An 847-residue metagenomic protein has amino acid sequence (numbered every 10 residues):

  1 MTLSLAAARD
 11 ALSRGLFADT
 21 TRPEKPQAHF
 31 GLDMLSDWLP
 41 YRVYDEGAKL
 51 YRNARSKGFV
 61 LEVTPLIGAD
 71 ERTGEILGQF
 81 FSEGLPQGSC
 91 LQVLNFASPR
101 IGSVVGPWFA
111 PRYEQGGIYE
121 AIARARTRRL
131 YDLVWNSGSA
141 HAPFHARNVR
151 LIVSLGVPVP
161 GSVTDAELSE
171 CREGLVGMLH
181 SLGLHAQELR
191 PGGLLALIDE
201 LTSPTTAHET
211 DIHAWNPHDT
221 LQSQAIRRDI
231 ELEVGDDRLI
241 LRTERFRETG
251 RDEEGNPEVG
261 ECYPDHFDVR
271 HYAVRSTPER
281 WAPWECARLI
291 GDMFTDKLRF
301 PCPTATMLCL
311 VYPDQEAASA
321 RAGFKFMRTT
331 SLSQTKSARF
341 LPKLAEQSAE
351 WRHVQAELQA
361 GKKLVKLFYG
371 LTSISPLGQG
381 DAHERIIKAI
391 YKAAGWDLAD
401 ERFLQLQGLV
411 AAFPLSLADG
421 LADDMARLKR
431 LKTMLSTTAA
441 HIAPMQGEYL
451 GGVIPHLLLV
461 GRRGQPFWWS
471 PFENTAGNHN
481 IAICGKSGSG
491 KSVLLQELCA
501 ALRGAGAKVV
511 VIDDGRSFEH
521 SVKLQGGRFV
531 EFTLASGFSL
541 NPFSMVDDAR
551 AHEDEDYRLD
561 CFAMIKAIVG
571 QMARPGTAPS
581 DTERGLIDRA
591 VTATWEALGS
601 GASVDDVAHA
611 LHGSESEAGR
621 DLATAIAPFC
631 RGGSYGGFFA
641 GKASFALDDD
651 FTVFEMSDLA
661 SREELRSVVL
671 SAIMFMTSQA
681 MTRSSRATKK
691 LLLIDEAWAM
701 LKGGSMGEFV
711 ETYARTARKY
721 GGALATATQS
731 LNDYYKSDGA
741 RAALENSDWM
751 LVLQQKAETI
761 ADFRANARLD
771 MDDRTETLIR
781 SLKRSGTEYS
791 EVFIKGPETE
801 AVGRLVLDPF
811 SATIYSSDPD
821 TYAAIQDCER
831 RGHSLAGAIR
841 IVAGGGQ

Functional and structural regions predicted by a protein language model:
M1-P444: Extended, folded cores of ATP/NTP-driven motor/assembly subunits in large transport and secretion machines
L50-S56, V63-L66, T73-L85, V176 (+1 more regions): Glycine-rich phosphate-binding loop of nucleotide-binding enzymes
K57, V149, K508, D650 (+1 more regions): The start of beta-strands in P-loop NTPase/AAA+ ATPase cores
E75-P86, L298, W396, L409-F467 (+7 more regions): P-loop NTPase motor domains
S139-A142, R147, P471, E553-A608 (+2 more regions): P-loop NTPase motor core of the ASCE superfamily
H180, K392, R503, K523 (+1 more regions): Anion (oxyanion) recognition and catalysis
F472-S489, Q525-G527, M676-T682, A687 (+5 more regions): Short, flexible loop motifs at catalytic/binding sites
T728: H-loop/switch region of ABC-family ATPase nucleotide-binding domains
